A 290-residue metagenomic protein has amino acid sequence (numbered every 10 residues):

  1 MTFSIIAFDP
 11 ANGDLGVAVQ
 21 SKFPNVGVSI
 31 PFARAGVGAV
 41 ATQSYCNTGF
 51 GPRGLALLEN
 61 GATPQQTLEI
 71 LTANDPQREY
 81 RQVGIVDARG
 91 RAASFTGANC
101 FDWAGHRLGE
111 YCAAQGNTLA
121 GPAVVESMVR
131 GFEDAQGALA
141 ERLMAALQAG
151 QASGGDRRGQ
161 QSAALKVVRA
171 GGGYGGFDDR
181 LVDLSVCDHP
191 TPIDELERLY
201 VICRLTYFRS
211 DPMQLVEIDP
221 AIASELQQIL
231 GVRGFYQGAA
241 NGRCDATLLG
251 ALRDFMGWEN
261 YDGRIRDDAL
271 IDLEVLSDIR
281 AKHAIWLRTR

Functional and structural regions predicted by a protein language model:
M1, W286-R290: Basic/polar N-terminal segments that are highly enriched at the extreme N-terminus, encompassing both cleavable
M1-P220: N-terminal nucleophile
L57, N74, G131, A146 (+4 more regions): Structured segments of extracytoplasmic/periplasmic soluble domains in secreted or envelope-associated proteins
Q214-R280, L287: Short acidic, glycine/serine/threonine-rich helix-capping segments at coil-helix boundaries
